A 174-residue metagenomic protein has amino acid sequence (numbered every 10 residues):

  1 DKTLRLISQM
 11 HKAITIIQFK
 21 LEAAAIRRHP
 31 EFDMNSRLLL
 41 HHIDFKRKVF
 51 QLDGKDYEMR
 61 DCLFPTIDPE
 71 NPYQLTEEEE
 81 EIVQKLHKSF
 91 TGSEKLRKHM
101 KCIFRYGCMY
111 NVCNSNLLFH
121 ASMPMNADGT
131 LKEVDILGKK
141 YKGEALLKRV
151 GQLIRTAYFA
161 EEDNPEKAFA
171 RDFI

Functional and structural regions predicted by a protein language model:
D1-I174: Feature recognizes metal-dependent phosphohydrolase scaffolds
